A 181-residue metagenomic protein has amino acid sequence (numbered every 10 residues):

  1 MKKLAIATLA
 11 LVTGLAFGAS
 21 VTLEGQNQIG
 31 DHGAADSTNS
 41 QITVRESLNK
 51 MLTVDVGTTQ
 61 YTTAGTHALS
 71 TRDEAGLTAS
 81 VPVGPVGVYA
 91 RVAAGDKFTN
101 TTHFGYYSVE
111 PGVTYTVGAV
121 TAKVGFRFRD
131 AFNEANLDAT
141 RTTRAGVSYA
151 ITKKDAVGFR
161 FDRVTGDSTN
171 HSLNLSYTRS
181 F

Functional and structural regions predicted by a protein language model:
K2-F181: Outer-membrane beta-barrel proteins
